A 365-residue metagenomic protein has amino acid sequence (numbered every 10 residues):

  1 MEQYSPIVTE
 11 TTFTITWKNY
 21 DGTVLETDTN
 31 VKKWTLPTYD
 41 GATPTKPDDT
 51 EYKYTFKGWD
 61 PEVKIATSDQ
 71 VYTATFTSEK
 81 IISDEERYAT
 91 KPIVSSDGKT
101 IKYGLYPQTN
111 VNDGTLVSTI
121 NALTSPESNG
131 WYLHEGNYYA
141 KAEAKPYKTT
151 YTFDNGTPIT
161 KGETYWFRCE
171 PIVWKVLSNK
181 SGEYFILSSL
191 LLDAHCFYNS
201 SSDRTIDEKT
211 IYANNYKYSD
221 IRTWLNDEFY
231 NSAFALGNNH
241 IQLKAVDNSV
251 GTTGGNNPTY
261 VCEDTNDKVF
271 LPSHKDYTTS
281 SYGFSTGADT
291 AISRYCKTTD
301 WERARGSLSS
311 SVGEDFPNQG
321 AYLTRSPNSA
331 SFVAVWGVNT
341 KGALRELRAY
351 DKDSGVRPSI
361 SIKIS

Functional and structural regions predicted by a protein language model:
M1-P6, D60-E79, R345-V356: Extracellular interaction modules
T11, T35-T67: Surface-exposed interfaces of beta-sheet-rich extracellular modules
T11-T16, K99: Short structural boundary motif marking the start of a folded domain
T14-W34: Short, solvent-exposed loop/edge segments of extracellular or virion-exposed proteins
W17, F56-W59, W174, L323: Signature tryptophan residues that serve as conserved aromatic anchors
G22, N30, P61-K64, E79 (+1 more regions): Disulfide-stabilized cysteine-rich extracellular repeat microdomains
T27-N30, V71-T73, P171-V173: Well-ordered beta-strand positions in beta-sheet-rich domains
I81-S365: Collagenous Gly-X-Y triple-helix signature in extracellular proteins
